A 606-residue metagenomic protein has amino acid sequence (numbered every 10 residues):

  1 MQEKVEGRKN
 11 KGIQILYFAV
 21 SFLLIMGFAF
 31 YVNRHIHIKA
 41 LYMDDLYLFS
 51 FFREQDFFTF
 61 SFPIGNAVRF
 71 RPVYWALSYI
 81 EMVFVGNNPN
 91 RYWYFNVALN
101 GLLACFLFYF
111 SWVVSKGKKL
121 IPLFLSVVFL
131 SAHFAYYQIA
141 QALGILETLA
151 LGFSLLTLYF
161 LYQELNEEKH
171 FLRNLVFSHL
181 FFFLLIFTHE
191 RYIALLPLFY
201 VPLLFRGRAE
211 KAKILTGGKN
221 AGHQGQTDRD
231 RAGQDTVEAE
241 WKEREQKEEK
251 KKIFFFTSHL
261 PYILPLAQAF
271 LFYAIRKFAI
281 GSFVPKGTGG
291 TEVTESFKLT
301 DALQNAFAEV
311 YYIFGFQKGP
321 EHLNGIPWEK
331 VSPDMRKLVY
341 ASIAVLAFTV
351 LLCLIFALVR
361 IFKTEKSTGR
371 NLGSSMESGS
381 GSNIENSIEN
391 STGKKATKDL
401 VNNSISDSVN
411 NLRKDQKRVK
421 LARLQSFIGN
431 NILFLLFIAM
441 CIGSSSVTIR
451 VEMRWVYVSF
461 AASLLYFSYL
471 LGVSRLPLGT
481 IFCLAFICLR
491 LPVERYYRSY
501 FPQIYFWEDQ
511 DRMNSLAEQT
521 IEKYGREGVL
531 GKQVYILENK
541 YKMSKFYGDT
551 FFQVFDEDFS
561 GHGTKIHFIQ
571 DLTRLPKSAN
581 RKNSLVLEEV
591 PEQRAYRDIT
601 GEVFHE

Functional and structural regions predicted by a protein language model:
M43-V83, N88, A269, Y273 (+2 more regions): Membrane-lumen/periplasm interface segments of multi-pass, membrane-embedded glycan/lipid transferases
Y94-K119, L156-F160, L352-L358: Transmembrane-helix motifs of polytopic, lipid-linked glycan transferases
L107-F134, L151-G152: Transmembrane-helix signature of polytopic, membrane-embedded enzymes that assemble or transfer cell-envelope glycans
L149, S154-L175, L185, R208-K213 (+1 more regions): Membrane-interface transmembrane helices that cradle and orient dolichyl/undecaprenyl
R173-H189, L195-L196, Y200: Membrane-interface alpha helices of multi-pass inner-membrane proteins
A194-R229, D235-F270, A274: Perimembrane helix-loop-helix junctions
K395-D399, S404, R413-I432, L471-Y496: Signature aromatic-anchored transmembrane alpha helix within multi-pass, membrane-resident enzymes that catalyze glycan
A485-G563: Membrane-embedded, lumen/periplasm-facing catalytic core of multi-pass transferases that use lipid-linked donors
